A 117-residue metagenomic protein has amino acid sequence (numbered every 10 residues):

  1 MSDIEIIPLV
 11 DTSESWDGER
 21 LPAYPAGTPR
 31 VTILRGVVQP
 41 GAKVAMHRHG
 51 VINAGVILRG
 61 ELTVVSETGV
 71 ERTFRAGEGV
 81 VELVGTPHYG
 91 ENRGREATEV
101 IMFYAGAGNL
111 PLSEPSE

Functional and structural regions predicted by a protein language model:
M1-T32, S116-E117: A short, N-terminal "cap"/entry segment at the start of jelly-roll beta-barrel domains of the cupin/DSBH fold
I33-R35, A54, G79-V81, M102: Conserved hydrophobic/aromatic beta-strand scaffold that supports enzyme active sites
V38, T68-G85: Short acidic-glycine-tyrosine-enriched beta hairpin
K43-V44, E61-V65, G79: Short beta-strand segments in beta-sandwich/barrel cores
V44-V51, T86: Histidine-centered catalytic micro-motifs
H49-T68: Glycine- and acidic-residue-biased ligand/ion/polar-headgroup-sensing regions
V84-L110: Ligand-binding loop in jelly-roll beta-barrel domains
